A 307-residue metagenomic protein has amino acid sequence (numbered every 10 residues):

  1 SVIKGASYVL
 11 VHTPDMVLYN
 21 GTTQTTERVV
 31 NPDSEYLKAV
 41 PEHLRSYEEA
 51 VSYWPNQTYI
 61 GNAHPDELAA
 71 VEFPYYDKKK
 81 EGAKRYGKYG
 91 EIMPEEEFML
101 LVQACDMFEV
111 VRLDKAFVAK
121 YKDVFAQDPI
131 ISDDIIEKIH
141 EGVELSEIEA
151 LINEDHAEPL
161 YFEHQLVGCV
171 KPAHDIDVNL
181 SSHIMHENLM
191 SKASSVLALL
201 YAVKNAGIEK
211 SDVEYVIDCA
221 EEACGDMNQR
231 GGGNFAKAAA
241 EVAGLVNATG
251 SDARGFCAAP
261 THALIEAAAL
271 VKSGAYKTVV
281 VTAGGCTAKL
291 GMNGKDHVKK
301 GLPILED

Functional and structural regions predicted by a protein language model:
S1-A220, A243: Conserved "HGTGT" condensation-loop signature of ketosynthase/thiolase-family condensing enzymes that catalyze
I60, E81, Q229-R230, K300-P303: N-terminal processing/targeting junctions
Q165-H186, G225-K277, L290: Conserved catalytic cysteine-centered active-site region of acyl-thioester-dependent Claisen-condensing enzymes
M190-L197, S211, R230, N234 (+3 more regions): Conserved active-site and cofactor/substrate-binding residues in soluble primary-metabolism enzymes
V216, T249-D252, A283: Core alpha/beta catalytic barrel or barrel-like domain that forms the active/cofactor pocket in diverse metabolic
C219-C224, G285-T287: Short, internal active-site loops enriched in acidic
V279-G285: Short beta-strand segments
T287-D307: Glycine-/small-residue-rich "gating" segment that lines the acyl/pantetheine channel and substrate pocket
